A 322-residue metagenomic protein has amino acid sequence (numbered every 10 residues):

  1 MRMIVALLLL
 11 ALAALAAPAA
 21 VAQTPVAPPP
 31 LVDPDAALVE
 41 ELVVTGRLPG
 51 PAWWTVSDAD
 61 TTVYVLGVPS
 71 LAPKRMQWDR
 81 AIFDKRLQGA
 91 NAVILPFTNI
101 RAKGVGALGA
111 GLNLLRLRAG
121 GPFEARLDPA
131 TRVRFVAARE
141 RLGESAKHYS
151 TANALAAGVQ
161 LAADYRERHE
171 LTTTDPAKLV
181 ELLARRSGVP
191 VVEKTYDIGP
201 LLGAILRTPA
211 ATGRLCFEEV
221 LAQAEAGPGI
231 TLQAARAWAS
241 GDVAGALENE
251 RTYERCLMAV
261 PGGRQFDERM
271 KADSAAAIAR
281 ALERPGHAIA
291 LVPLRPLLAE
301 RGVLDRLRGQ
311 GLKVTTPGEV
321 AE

Functional and structural regions predicted by a protein language model:
A6-A16: Bacterial N-terminal signal peptides
L8, S57-A59, E283-R284: Short hydrophobic "helix-edge" motifs at membrane interfaces and signal-peptide entry regions
A16-A22: Boundary at the C-terminal end of the N-terminal hydrophobic targeting segment
Q23, K85, V133, A137 (+4 more regions): Replace "anionic and nucleotidyl ligands
P25-Q265: Structured, acidic catalytic/metal-binding patches in enzyme active sites
V260-E322: A cross-kingdom marker for long, charged
